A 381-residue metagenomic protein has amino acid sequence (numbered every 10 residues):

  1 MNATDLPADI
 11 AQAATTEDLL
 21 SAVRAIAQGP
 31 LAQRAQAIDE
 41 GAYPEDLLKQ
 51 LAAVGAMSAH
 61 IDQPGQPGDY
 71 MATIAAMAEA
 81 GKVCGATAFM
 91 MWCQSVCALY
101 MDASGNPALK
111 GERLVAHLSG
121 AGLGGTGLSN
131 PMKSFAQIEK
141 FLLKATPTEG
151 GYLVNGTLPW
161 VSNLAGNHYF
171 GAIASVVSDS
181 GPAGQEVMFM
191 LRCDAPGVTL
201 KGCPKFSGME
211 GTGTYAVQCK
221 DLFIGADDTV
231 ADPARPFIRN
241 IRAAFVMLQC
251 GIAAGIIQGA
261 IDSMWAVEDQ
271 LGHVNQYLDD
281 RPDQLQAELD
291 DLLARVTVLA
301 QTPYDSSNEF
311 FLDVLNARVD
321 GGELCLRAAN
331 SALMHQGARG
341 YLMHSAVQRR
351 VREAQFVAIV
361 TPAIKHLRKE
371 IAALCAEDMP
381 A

Functional and structural regions predicted by a protein language model:
I26, C250, I257-A260, M264 (+4 more regions): Amphipathic alpha-helices that form helix-helix packing interfaces
A32-D39, D269, D290-E323, N330-L342: C-terminal helix-coil-helix/basic helical segment that borders enzyme active sites and/or dimer interfaces and provides
A53-G111, V115: Internal helix-loop-helix
A59, A98, S119-P131, I173: A short, Trp-centered hydrophobic/proline-enriched beta-strand micro-motif
G122-T146: A gly/ser-rich beta-alpha-beta helix-loop segment of oxidoreductase catalytic cores
T157-A195: DPxDG-like acidic metal-binding loop motif
P204-D290: Glycine-rich beta->alpha junctions and the first turn(s) of the following alpha-helix
A338-A381: Glycine-rich phosphate/cofactor-binding loops in nucleotide/flavin-utilizing enzymes
